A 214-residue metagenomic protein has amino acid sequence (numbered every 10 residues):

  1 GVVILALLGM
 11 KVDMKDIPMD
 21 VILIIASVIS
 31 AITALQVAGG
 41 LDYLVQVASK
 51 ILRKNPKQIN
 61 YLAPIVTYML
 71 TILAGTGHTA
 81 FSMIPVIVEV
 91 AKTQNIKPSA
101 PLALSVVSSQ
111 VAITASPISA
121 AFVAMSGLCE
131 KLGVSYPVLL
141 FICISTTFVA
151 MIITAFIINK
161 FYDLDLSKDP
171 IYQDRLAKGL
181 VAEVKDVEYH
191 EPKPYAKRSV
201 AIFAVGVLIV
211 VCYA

Functional and structural regions predicted by a protein language model:
G1, S145-A214: Long, contiguous bundles of hydrophobic transmembrane helices that form the permeation core of multi-pass
V2-L5, I24, V28, I32 (+9 more regions): Alpha-helical transmembrane segments in multi-pass membrane proteins
L5-K11, L70-I72, V207-Y213: Hydrophobic alpha-helical transmembrane segments
L7, A48, L52, C129-L132: Structural signal for hydrophobic packing residues in well-ordered secondary-structure cores of soluble enzyme domains
K11-Q94, A100-P101: Membrane-embedded alpha-helical segments and adjacent helix-loop junctions characteristic of multi-pass solute
V12-V21, G133-S145, E191-Y195, A214: Interfacial loop-to-helix junctions that mark the boundaries of transmembrane helices in multi-pass membrane
A34, V90, M125-L128, V211: Residues within well-ordered alpha helices
Y68-S82, P98-I142, T146-F161: Alpha-helical transmembrane segments and, especially, the helix-loop junctions at the ends of these helices
